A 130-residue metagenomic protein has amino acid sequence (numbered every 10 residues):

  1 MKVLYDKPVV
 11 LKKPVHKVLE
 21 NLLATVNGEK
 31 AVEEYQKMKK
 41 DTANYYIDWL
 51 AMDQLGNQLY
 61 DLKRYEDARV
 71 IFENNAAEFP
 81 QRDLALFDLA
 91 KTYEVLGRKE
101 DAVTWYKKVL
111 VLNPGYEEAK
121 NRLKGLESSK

Functional and structural regions predicted by a protein language model:
M1-N21: Catalytic loop of the DD-peptidase/beta-lactamase superfamily, centered on the K-T-G motif and neighboring
W49, Y65-R69, D83-L84, E117-E118: Helix-start (N-cap) detector for alpha-helical repeat units in TPR-like alpha-solenoids, especially tetratricopeptide
N57, K91-E94, G125: Residue-level recognition of tetratricopeptide repeat
